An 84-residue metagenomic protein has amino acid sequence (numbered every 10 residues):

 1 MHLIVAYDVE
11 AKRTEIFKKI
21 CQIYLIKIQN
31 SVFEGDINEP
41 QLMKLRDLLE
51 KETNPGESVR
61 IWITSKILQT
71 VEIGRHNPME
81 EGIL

Functional and structural regions predicted by a protein language model:
M1-Q41, D47: Extended, hydrophobic alpha-helical segments
E50-L84: C-terminal structural segments of small proteins and small subunits
